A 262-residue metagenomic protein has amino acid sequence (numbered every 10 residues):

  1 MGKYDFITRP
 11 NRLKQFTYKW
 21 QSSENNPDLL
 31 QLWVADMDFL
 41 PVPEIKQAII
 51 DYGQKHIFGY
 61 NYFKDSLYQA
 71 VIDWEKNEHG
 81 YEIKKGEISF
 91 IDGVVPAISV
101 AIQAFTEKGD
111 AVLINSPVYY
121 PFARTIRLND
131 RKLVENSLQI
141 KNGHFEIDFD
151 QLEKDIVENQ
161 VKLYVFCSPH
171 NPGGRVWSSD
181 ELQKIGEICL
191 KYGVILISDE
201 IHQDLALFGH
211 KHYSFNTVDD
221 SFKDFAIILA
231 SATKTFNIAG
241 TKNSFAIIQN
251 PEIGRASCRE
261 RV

Functional and structural regions predicted by a protein language model:
G2-G93, V100: N-terminal small-domain helix-loop-helix segment of the aminotransferase-like
V42, K46, L67-Q69, L182 (+3 more regions): A general structural signal for well-ordered alpha-helical segments in protein cores
Q47-A48, D219-D220, D224-R261: Conserved core segment of the aminotransferase class I/II
F58-E187, D204-L205, K211-S221, I227: Conserved core of the PLP fold type I
S168, L196-I197: Residue-level marker for buried hydrophobic side chains located in beta-strands that build the well-ordered beta-sheet
E200: Walker B catalytic acidic pair
